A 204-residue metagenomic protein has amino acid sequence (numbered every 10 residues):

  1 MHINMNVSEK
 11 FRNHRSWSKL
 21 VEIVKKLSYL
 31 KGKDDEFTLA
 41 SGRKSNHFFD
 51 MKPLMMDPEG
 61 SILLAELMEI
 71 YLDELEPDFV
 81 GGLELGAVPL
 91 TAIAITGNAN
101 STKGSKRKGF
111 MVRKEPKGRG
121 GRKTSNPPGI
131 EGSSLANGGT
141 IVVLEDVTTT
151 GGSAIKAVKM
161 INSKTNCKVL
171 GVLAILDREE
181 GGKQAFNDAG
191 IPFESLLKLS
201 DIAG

Functional and structural regions predicted by a protein language model:
M1-T148, G152-G204: PRPP-associated nucleotide enzymes
